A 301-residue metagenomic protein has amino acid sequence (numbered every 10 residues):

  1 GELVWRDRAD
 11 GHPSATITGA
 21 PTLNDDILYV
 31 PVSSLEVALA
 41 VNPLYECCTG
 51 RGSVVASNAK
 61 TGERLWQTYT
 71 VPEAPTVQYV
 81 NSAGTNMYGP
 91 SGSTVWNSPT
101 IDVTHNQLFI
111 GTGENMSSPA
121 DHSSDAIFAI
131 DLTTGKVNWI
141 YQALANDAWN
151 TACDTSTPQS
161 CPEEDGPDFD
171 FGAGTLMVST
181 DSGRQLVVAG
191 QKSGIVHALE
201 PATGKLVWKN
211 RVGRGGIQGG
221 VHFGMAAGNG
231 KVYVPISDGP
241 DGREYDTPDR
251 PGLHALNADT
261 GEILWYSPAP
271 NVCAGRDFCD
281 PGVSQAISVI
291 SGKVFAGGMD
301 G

Functional and structural regions predicted by a protein language model:
G1-P13, N24-D26, V37-P90, D102-L108 (+2 more regions): Extracytoplasmic/lumenal domain signature
G111: Beta-strand scaffold of nucleotide-dependent catalytic cores
